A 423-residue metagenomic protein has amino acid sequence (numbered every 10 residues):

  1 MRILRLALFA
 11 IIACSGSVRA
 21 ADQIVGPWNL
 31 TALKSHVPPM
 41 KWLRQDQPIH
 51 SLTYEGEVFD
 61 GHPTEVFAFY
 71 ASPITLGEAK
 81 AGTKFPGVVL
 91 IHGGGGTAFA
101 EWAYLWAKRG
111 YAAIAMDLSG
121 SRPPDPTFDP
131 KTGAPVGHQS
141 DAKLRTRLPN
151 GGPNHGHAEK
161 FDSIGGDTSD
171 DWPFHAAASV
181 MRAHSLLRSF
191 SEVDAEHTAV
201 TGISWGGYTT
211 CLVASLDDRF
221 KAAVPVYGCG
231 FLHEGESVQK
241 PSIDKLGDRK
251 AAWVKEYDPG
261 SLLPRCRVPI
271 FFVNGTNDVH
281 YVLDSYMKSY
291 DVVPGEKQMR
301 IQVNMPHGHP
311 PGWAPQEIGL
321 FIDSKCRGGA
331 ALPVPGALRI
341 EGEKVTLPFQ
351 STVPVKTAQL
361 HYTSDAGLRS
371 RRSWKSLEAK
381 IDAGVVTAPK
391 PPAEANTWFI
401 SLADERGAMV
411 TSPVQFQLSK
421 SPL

Functional and structural regions predicted by a protein language model:
L30-T83, S376: N-terminal cap/lid segment of alpha/beta-hydrolase-fold proteins
F67, K80-G93, A113: Short beta-strand element of the alpha/beta-hydrolase
Y104-A177, C229-P241: Cap/lid segment of the alpha/beta-hydrolase catalytic domain
M181-A251: Primarily recognizes the serine-hydrolase "nucleophile elbow" in alpha/beta-hydrolase and SGNH/GDSL folds
C266, F272-N274: Short beta-strand/loop motif that positions the catalytic acidic residue of the alpha/beta-hydrolase fold
V279-S285, P310: Conserved alpha/beta-hydrolase "acid-adjacent" motif
V293-H309: Catalytic histidine neighborhood in serine/cysteine hydrolases with alpha/beta-hydrolase-type architecture
W313, L320-Y362, K375-G384: Surface beta-strand/loop "capping" patches
